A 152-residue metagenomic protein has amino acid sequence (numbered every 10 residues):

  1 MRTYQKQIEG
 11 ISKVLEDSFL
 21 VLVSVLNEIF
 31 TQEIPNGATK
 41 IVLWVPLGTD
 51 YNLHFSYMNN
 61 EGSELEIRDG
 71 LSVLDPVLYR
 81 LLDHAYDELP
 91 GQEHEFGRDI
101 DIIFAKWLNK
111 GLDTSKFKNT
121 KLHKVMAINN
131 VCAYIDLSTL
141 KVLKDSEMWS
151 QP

Functional and structural regions predicted by a protein language model:
M1-I34: Short N-terminal edge-element motif at the start of the domain
M1-K13, I102-P152: Acidic, proline/glycine-rich low-complexity IDRs
Q7, L22, E33, P46 (+9 more regions): Generic signature of intrinsically disordered, low-complexity segments enriched in small/polar residues
V14, V21-V25, I29, V42-V45 (+6 more regions): Extended aliphatic helical segments
L15-N27, F96-G111: Well-ordered, non-membrane alpha-helical segments in soluble/globular domains
V25-K40, E95-R98, I102, K116-N119: Short, surface-exposed loop and linker segments with low hydrophobicity and enrichment for Pro/Ser/Thr
N27-I67: Amphipathic, interaction-prone secondary-structure segments
N52-R98, C132-P152: Intrinsically disordered, low-complexity regulatory segments enriched in Ser/Thr/Pro and charged residues
